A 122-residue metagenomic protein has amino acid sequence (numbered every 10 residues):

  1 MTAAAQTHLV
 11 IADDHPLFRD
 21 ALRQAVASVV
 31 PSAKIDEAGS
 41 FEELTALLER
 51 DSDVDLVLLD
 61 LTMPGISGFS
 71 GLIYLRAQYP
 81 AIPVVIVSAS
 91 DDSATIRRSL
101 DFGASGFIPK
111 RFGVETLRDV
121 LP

Functional and structural regions predicted by a protein language model:
A5-F18, L22-V26, F41, V57: Conserved acidic segment of CheY-like receiver
D13, D60-L61, S88: Active-site residues of response regulator receiver
S32-S40, L47: Short hydrophobic/Thr-rich beta-strand motif most characteristic of the beta2 strand and flanking loop of CheY-like
S40, P64-S70: Acidic catalytic/metal-coordinating carboxylates
S52-L58: Active-site beta3 strand of CheY-like receiver
F69-A81: Short amphipathic alpha-helix used as the core "switch/output" element in two-component signaling
A94-T95, F112-L121: C-terminal output helix
